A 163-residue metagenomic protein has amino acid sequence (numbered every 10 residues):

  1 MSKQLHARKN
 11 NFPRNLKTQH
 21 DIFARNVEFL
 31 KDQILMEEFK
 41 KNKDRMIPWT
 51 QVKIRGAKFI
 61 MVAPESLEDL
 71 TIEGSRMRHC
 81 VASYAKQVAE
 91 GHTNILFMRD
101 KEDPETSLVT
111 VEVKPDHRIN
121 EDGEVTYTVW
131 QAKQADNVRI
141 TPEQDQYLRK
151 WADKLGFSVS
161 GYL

Functional and structural regions predicted by a protein language model:
M1-L163: Catalytic-core elements of nucleic-acid end-processing and repair enzymes
